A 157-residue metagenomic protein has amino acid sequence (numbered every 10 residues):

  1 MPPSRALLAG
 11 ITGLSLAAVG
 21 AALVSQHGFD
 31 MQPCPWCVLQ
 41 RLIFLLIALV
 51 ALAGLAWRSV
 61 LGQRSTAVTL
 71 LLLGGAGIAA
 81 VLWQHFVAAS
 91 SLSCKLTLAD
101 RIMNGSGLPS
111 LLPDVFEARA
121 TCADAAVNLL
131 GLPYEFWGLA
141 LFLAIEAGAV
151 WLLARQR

Functional and structural regions predicted by a protein language model:
P2-G13, W57-A80, W151-L152: Interfacial segments of alpha-helical transmembrane regions
G13-Q32, A51-G54, P113-D114: Immediate flanking context of iron-sulfur cluster ligation sites
A17-Q26, A76-S91: C-terminal TM-helix exit segments that contain a strictly Trp-centered aromatic cap at the helix terminus
S25-G28, W57-L61, V87-C94, W151-R155: Juxtamembrane transmembrane-helix termini
M31-R41, K95-T97: Non-cytosolic membrane-interface motifs at loop->transmembrane helix junctions
W36-L46, F116, L129-L143: Membrane-interface loop-to-helix entry segments
L45-W57, A140-L153: Membrane-interfacial alpha-helical segments at the cytosolic side of multi-pass membrane proteins
A88-E135: Extracytosolic (periplasmic/ER-lumenal) interhelical loops and adjacent juxtamembrane/interface segments of multi-pass
